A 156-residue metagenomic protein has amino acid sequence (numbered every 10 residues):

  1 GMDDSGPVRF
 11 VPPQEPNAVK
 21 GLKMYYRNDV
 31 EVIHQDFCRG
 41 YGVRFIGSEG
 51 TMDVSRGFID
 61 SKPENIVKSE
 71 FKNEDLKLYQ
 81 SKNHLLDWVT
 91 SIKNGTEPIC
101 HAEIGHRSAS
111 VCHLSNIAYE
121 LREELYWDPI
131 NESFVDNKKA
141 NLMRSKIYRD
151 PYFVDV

Functional and structural regions predicted by a protein language model:
G1-V11, V19-G21, R39-V156: C-terminal helical cap and adjacent loop that interface with cofactors, partners, or active-site loops
Q14-A18, Y26-R27, F37: A short catalytic or substrate-binding loop motif that flags glycine-/basic-rich loops and adjacent residues that bind
R27-E31, E49: Glycine-centered tight beta-turn/hairpin loop motif at sheet-sheet or coil-to-beta transitions
H34: Active-site-proximal beta-strand elements of phosphoester/diester hydrolases
